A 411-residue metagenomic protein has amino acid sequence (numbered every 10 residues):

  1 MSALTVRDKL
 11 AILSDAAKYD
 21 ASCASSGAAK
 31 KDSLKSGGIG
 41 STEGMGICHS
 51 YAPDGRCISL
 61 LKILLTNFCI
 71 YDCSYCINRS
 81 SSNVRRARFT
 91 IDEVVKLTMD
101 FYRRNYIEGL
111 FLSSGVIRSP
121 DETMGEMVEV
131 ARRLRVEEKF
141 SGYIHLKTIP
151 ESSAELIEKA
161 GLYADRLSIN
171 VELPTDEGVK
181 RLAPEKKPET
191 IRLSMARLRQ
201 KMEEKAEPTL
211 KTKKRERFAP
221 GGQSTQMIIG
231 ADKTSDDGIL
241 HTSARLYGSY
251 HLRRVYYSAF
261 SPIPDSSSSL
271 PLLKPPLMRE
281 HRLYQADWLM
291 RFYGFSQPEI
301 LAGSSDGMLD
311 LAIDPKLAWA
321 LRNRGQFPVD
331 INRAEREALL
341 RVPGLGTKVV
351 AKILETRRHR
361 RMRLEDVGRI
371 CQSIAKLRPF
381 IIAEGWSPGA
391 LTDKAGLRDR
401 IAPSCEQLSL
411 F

Functional and structural regions predicted by a protein language model:
M1-F68, I381-I382, G389-S404, L408-F411: Flexible, acidic/Gly-rich N-terminal and inter-domain linker regions that tether and position cofactor-handling modules
L60, C73, L112, I169 (+3 more regions): Conserved, mostly hydrophobic/aromatic
K62-L64, D92-R103: Short, charged beta->alpha transition segments
I63-D92: Canonical Radical SAM [4Fe-4S] cluster-binding loop centered on the CxxxCxxC motif and its immediate flanking residues
V95-T98, R118-I300: Conserved AdoMet/S-adenosylmethionine-binding subsite of the radical SAM
M99-S113, A286: Short Fe-S-cluster ligation motifs
G307-A338, L364-F411: C-terminal extensions
